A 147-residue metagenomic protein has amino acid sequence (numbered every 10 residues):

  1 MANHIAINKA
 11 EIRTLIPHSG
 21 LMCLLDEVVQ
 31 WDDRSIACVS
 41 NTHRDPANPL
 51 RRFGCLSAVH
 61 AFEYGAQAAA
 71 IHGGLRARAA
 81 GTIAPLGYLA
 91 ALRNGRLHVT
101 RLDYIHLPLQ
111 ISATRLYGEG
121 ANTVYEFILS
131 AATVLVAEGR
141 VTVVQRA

Functional and structural regions predicted by a protein language model:
M1-E11: Single-stranded RNA-binding regions, centering on S1/OB-family and related RNA-binding modules
A2-H4, I71, Y104-L107, S112-A147: HotDog/MaoC-like acyl-thioester-processing domains
K9-S19: Short aromatic-glycine motifs in intrinsically disordered, low-complexity regions
G20-S57: Catalytic strand-loop segment that frames the active site of acyl-thioester-processing enzymes
C23-D26, A90, I111-A113, G139: Small-residue-enriched segments and motifs
D26-V29, H98, T114-L116, S130: Conserved positions in beta-strands of structured domains
F53-H72: Compact, glycine-rich, soluble single-domain proteins
I71-S112: Hydrophobic beta-strand-centered segment that forms part of the acyl-chain substrate-binding groove
